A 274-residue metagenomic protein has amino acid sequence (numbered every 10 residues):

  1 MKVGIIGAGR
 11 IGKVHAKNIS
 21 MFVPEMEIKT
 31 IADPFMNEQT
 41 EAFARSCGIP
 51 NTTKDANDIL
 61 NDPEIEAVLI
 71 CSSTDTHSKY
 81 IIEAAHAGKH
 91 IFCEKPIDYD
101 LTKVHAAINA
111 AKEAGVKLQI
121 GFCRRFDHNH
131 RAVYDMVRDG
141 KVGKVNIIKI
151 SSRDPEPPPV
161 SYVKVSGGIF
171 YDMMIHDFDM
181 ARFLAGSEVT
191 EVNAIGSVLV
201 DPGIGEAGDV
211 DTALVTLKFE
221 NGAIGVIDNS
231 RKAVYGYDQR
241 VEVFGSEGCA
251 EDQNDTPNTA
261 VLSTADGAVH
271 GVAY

Functional and structural regions predicted by a protein language model:
M1-C47: N-terminal Rossmann-like dinucleotide-binding module
A42-I49, A110-A114: Short, conserved SAM-binding/catalytic segment of Class I S-adenosyl-L-methionine-dependent methyltransferases
I49-A56: Conserved SAM-binding strand-loop segment of SAM-dependent methyltransferases
T53, C93, L118-I120, K149 (+2 more regions): Hydrophobic residues in well-ordered beta-strands that form the structural core
A67-T74, S78-R125, G140: Beta-strand-loop-alpha-helix segment that lines the small-molecule cofactor/substrate pocket of alpha/beta enzymes
N109-K117, R131-V145, F244-G245: Basic phosphate/pyrophosphate-binding loop/patch that engages nucleotide-derived ligands
C123, Q239-Y274: C-terminal glycine/acidic-rich active-site capping loop/insertion
V160-I224, S230-Y235: Rossmann-like dinucleotide-binding domain that binds NAD(P)(H)
